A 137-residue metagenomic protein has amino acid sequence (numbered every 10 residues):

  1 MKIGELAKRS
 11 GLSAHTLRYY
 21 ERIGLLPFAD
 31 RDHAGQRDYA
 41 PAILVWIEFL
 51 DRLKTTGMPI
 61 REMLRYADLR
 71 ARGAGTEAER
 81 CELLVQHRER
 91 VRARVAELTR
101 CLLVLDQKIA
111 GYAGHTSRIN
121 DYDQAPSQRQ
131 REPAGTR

Functional and structural regions predicted by a protein language model:
M1-D68: Basic helix-turn-helix/winged-helix DNA-binding cores and closely related short helical interaction motifs
R72-R137: C-terminal regulatory/oligomerization modules of transcriptional regulators
